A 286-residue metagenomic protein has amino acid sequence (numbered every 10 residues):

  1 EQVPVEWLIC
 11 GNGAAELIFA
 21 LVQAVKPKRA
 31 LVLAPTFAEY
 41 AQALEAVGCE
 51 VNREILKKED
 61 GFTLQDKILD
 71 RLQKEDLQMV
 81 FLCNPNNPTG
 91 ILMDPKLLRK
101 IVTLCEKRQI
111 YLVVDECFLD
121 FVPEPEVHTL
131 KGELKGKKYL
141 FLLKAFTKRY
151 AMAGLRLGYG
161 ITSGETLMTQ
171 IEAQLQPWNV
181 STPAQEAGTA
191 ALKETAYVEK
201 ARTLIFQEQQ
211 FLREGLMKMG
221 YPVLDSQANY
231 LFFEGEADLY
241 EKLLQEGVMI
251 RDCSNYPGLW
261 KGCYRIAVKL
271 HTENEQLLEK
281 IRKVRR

Functional and structural regions predicted by a protein language model:
E1-N12, E208-F211: Conserved N-terminal alpha-helix of the aminotransferase class I/II PLP-enzyme fold
W7, E16, Q23-L82: PLP-dependent aminotransferase-like
E45, F62-D76, P88-L112, E116-T147: Active-site pre-lysine segment of PLP-dependent enzymes
R53-I55, M79-N86, L112-E116, L224-D225: Short beta-strands and strand-loop turn motifs
K96, Q245-E246, N255-R286: PLP-dependent enzyme catalytic core of the Aspartate aminotransferase-like
Y139-V223: PLP-dependent aminotransferase class I/II
F206, E214-G247: Conserved PLP-binding catalytic core of the aspartate aminotransferase-like
